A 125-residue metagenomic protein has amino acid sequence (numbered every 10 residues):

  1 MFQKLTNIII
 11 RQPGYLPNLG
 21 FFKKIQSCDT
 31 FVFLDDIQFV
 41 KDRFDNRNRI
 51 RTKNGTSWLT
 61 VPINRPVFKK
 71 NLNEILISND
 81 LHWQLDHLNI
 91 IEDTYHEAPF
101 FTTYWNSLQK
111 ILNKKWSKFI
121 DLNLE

Functional and structural regions predicted by a protein language model:
F2-E125: Residues lining hydrophobic/aromatic ligand-binding pockets adjacent to catalytic sites
